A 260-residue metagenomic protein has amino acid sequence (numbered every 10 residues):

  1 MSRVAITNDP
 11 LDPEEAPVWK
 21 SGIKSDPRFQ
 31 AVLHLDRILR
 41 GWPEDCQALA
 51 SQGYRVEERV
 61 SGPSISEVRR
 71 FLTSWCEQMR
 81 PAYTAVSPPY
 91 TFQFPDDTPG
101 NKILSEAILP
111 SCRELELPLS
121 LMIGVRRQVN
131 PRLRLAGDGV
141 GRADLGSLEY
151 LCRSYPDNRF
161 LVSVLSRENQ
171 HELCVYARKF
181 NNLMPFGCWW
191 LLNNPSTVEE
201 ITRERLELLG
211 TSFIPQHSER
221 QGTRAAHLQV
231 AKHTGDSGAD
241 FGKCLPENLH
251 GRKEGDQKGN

Functional and structural regions predicted by a protein language model:
M1-L11, P27-D36, A82-V86: Divalent metal-dependent hydrolysis catalytic cores, especially in the metallo-beta-lactamase
V4, M122, E219: Conserved, mostly hydrophobic/aromatic
P13-P27, A48-V162, E168-L183, T197-P215 (+1 more regions): Histidine/acidic residue-rich metal-binding segments in metalloenzymes
W42: A conserved mid-domain beta-alpha-beta active-site/ligand-binding segment of alpha/beta enzyme cores
G124, S166, W189-L191, Q221: Catalytic metal-binding/acid-base residues of hydrolase active sites
M184-P195: His/Asp/Glu-enriched short active-site or ligand-binding loop at hydrolase and phosphoryl-transfer sites
T223-A226: Short active-site-adjacent structural elements
A231-T234, G238-N260: Active-site or pore-adjacent capping/gating segments
